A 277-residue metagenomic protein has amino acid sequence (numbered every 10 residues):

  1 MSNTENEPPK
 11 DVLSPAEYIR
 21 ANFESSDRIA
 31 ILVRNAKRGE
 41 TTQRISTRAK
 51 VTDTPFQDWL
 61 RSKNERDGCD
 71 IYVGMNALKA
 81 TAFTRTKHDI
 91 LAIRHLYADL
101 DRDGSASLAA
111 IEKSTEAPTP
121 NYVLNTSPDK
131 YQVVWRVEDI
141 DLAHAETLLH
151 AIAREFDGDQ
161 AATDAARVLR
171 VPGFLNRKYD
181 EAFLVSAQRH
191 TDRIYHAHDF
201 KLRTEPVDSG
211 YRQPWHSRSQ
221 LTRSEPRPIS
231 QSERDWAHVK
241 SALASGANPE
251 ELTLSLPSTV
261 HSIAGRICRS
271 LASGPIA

Functional and structural regions predicted by a protein language model:
M1-H95, A109, R193, R227 (+1 more regions): DNA replication initiation on ssDNA origins
N3-E7, K37-Q43, I93-E116, T126-E155 (+2 more regions): Modules that initiate DNA replication and primer synthesis
S26, A117-P118: Short, well-ordered coil/turn elements that cap or connect secondary structure elements
Y72-G74, D157-L169: Conserved short beta-strand edge segments in small beta-sheet-based binding/regulatory domains
N121-P128, D159-D164: Short beta-strand
E181-E205: Polar, glycine-rich mid-to-C-terminal structural blocks that act as macromolecule-binding/assembly scaffolds
